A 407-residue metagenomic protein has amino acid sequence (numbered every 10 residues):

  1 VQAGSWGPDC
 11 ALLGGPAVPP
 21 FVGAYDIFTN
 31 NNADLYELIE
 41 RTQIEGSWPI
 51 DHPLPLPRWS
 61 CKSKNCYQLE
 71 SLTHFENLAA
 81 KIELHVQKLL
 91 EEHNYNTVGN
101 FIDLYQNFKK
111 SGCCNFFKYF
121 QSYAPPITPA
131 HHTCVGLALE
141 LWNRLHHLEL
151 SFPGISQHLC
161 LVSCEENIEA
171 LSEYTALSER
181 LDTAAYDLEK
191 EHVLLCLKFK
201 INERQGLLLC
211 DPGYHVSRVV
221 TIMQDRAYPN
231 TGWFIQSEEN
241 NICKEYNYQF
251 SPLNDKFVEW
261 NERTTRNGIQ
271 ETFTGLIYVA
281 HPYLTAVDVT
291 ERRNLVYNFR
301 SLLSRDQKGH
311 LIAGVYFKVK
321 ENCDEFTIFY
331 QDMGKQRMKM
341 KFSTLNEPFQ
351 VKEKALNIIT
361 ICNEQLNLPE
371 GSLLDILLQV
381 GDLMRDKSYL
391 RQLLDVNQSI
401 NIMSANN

Functional and structural regions predicted by a protein language model:
G4-E76, E83-H131, V135-L139, H147-E149 (+3 more regions): Mixed-charge, low-complexity segments
F152-G154, K200-G206: Short, solvent-exposed loop/turn segments that connect beta-strands within catalytic domains and beta-strand-rich
L171-T183, L188-H192: Short acidic (Asp/Glu) patches
E191-H192, Q205-L207: Short, surface-exposed beta-edge/turn micro-motifs
V193-L197: Short beta-strand scaffold segments in enzyme catalytic cores
L208-P212: Active-site catalytic microenvironments in core metabolic enzymes, especially phosphate/sugar-handling
